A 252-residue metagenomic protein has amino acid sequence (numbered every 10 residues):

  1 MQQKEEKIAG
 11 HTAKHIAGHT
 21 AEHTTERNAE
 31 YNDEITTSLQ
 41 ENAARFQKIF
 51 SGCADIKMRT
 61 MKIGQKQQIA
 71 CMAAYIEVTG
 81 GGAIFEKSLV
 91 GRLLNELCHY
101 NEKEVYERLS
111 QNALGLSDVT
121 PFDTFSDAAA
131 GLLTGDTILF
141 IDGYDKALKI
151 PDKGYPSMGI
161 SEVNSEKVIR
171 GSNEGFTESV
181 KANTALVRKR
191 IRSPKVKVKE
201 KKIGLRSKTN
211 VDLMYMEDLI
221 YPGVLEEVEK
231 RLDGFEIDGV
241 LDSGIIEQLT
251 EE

Functional and structural regions predicted by a protein language model:
M1-E252: Membrane-embedded alpha-helical signal segments
